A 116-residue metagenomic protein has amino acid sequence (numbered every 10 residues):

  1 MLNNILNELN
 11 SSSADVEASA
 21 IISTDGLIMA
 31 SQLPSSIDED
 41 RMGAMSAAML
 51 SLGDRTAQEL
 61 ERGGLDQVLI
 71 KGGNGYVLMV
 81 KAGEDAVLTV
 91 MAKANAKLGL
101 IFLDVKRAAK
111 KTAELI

Functional and structural regions predicted by a protein language model:
M1-I116: Non-catalytic interaction/Regulatory regions outside core domains
